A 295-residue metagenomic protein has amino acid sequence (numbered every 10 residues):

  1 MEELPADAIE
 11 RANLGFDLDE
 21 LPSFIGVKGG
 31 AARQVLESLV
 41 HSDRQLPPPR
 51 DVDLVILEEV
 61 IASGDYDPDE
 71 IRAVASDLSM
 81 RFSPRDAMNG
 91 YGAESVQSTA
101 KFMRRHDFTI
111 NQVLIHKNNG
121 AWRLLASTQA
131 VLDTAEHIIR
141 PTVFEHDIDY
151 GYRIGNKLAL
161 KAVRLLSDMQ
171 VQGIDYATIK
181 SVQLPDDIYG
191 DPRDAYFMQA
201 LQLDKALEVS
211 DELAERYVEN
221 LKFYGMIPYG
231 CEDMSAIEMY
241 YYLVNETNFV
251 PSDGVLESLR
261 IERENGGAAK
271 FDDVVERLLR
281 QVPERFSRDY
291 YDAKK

Functional and structural regions predicted by a protein language model:
M1-K295: Catalytic cores of the polymerase beta-like nucleotidyltransferase superfamily and closely associated nucleotide
